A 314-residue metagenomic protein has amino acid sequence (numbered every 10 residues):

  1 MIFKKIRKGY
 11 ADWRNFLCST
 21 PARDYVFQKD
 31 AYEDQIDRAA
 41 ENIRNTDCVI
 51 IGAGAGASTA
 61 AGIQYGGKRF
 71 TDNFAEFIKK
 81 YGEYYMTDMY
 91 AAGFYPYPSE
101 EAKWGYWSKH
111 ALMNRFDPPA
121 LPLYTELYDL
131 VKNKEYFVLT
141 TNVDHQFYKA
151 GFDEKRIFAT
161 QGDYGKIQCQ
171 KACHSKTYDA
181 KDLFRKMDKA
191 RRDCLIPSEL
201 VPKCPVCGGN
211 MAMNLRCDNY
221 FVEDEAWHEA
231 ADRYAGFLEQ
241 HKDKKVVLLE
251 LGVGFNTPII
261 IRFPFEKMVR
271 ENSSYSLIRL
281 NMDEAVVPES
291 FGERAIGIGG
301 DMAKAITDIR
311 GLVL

Functional and structural regions predicted by a protein language model:
M1-L314: Conserved catalytic alpha/beta core of Sir2/sirtuin-type deacylases, generalized to analogous enzyme cores that bind
